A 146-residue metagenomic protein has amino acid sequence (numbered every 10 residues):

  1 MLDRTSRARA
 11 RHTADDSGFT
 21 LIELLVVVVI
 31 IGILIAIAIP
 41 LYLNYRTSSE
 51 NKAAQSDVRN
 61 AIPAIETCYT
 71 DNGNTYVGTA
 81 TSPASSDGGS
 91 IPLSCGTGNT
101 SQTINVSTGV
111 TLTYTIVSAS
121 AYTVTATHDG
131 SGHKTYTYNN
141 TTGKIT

Functional and structural regions predicted by a protein language model:
M1-F19: N-terminal leader/signal peptides at the extreme start of proteins
D3, P63-T146: Periplasmic/extracellular, small/polar-rich flexible segments of pilin-like filament-forming proteins
H12, L43-V58, N72: Aliphatic-rich helix starts adjacent to a transmembrane/signal segment
A14-Y42: N-terminal single-pass transmembrane signal-anchor helix
A38, Y45, I65: Conserved alpha-helical elements of the SDR catalytic core
